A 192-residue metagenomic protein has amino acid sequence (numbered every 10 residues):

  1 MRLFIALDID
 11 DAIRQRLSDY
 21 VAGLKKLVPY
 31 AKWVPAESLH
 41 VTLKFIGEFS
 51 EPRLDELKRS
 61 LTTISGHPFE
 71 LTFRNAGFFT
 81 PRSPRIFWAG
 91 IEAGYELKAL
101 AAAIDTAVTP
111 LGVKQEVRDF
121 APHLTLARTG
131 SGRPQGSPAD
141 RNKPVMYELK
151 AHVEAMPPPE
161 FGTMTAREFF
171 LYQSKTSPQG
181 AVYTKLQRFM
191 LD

Functional and structural regions predicted by a protein language model:
M1-D192: Histidine-dependent nucleotide/RNA phosphoesterase domain, centered on the 2H-phosphoesterase fold with its duplicated
